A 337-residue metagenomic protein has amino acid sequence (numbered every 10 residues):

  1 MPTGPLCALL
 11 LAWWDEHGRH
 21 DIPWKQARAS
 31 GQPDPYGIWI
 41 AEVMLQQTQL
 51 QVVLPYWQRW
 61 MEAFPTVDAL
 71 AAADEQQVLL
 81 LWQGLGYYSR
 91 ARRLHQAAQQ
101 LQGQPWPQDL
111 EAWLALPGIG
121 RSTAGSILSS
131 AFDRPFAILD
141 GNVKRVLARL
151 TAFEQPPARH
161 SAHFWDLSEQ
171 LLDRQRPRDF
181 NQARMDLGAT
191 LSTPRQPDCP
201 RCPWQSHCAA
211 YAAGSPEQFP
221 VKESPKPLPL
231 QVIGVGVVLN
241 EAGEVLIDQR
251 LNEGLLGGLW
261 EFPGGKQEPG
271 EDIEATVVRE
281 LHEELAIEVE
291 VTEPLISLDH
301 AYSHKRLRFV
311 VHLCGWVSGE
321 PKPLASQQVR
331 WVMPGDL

Functional and structural regions predicted by a protein language model:
G4, W13-P200, W204-A213: Catalytic cores of DNA base-excision repair glycosylases
P5-W13, L239-E241: Thiotemplate assembly-line natural product biosynthesis machinery
R134, I233-G234, Q327: Short loop/turn microsegments at loop-to-beta-strand junctions
R201, I247, F309-L313, V329-W331: Conserved hydrophobic/aromatic beta-strand scaffold that supports enzyme active sites
Q205, S215-E261, E290: N-terminal strand-loop-strand
P225-L228, E253, L298-F309: Acidic pyrophosphate-coordinating catalytic loop
F262-I296: The catalytic Nudix box helix
L313-L337: NUDIX/MutT-family hydrolases
